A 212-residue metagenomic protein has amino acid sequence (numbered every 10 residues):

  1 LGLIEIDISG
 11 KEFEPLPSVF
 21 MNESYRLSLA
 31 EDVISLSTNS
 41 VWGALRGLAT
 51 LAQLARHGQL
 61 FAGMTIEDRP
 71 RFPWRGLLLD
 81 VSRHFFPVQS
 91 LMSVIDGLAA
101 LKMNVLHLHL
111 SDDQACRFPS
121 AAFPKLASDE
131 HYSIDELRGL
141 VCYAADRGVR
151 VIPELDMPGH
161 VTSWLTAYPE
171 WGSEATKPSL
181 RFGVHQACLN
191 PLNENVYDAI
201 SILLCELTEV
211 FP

Functional and structural regions predicted by a protein language model:
L1-F72: Contiguous, structured surface segment used for ligand recognition
R71-P212: Substrate-binding cleft of carbohydrate-active enzyme catalytic domains
